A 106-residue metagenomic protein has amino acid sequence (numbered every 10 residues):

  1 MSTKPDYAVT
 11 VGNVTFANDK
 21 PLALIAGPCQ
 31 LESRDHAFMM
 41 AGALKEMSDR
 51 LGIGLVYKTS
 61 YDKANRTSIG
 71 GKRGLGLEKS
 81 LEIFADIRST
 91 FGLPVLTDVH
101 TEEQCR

Functional and structural regions predicted by a protein language model:
M1-L24, E82: N-terminal amphipathic alpha-helix/helix-capping segment at the start of soluble metabolic enzymes
D6-A8, L55-A64: Glycine-rich, aromatic-flanked loop segments that form ligand/cofactor-binding clefts across common enzyme folds
T15-D19, K45-G52, A85-T90: Acidic (Asp/Glu)-rich catalytic clusters
A23, C29, T67-G70: Short glycine- and Lys/Arg-enriched binding-loop motifs that mark or flank ligand-binding interfaces
A23, M40-L51, K58: Glycine-rich beta-alpha loop segments
A23-G27, L55-T59, V95-T97: Hydrophobic faces of well-ordered beta-strands that scaffold small-molecule active sites in alpha/beta enzyme cores
Q30-E46, L75-E82: Glycine-rich anion/phosphate-binding loops
T59-R106: N-terminal active-site wall of soluble small-molecule enzyme domains
